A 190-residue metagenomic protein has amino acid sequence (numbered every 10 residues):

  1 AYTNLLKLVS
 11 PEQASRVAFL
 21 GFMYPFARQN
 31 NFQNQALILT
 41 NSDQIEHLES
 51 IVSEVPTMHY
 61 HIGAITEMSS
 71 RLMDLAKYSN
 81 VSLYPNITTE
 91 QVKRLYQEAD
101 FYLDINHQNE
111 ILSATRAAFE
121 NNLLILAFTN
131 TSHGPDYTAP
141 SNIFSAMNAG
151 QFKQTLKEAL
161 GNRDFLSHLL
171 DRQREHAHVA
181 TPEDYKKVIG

Functional and structural regions predicted by a protein language model:
A1-R16: A short, active-site helix/loop in glycosyltransferases that binds the activated sugar's phosphate group
R16-K77, N86-T89: Conserved catalytic-core segment of nucleotide-activated headgroup transferases in glycan assembly
T88-A99, E120: Short acidic alpha-helix that forms the nucleotide-activated donor recognition element in Leloir-type transferases
V92-K93, E110-L112, N130-Y137: Short glycine/proline-enriched, acidic/aromatic patches that form the donor-sugar handling elements
Q97-E110: Acidic donor-binding loop of glycosyltransferase active sites
L124-T129: Short hydrophobic beta-strand element within catalytic cores of glycosyltransferases and related nucleotide-activated
P135-K157: Change "using UDP/GDP/dTDP sugars" to "using nucleotide sugars
M147, L160-G190: A charged, aromatic-enriched C-terminal amphipathic alpha-helix characteristic of glycosyltransferases across folds
